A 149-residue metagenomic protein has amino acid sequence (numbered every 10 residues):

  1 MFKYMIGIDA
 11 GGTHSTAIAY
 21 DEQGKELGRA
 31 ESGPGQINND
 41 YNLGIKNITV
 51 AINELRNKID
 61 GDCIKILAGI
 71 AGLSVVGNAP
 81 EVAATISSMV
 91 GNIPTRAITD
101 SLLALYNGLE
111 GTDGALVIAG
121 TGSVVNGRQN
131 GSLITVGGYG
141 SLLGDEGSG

Functional and structural regions predicted by a protein language model:
M1, N92-L116, G131-S132: Conserved phosphate-binding catalytic cores of ATP/NTP-utilizing and phosphoryl-transfer enzymes
F2-K46, D62, S132-I134, G138-Y139: Short glycine-rich, Thr/Ser-proximal phosphate-binding strand/loop in the N-terminal lobe of ATP-dependent enzymes
M5-D9, C63-L67, G114-I118: Short glycine-aspartate micro-motif
S15-Y20, Y106, V117, S123-R128: Short beta-strand scaffold segments in enzyme catalytic cores
D21-E26, V82-V90, G111-G114, N130-T135: A glycine- and small-aliphatic-rich helix-loop capping segment at beta-alpha/alpha-beta transitions that lines
Q36, R56-R96, G108-L109: Short beta-strand-loop/turn "lid" adjacent to the catalytic site in phosphate-handling enzymes
D40-Y41, D113, S123-G149: Glycine/GP-enriched mid-protein hinge/lid loop-to-helix segment characteristic of carbohydrate kinases
L43-K58: Short, well-ordered amphipathic alpha-helical segments that serve as non-catalytic structural scaffolds within diverse
